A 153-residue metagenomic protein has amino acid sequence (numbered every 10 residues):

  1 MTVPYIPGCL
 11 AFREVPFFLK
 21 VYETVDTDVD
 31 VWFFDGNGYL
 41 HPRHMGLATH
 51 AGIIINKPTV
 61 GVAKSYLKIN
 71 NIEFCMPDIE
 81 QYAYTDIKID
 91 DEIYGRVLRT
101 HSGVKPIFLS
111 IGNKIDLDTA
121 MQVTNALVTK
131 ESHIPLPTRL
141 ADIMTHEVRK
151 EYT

Functional and structural regions predicted by a protein language model:
M1-R13: Glycine-rich, flexible beta-strand/loop modules in the N-terminal catalytic cores of phosphate-handling
V3, M45, I107: Flexible, active-site-adjacent loop/turn segments at secondary-structure boundaries
P7, N37, L109-G112: Glycine- and other small-residue-rich loops at beta-strand/loop junctions that grip anionic moieties
V15-D26, S65-Y66, E73-T153: C-terminal binding/interaction regions
L19-A51, I55-K57: Catalytic-site beta-strand/loop segments enriched in glycine and acidic/polar residues
G38-H41, S65-I69: Short, catalytically relevant binding-site loops at active-site mouths
R43-H44, N71-E73: Short, well-ordered secondary-structure micro-motifs
P58-A63: Short hydrophobic alpha-helical runs that function as membrane-insertion/retention elements
